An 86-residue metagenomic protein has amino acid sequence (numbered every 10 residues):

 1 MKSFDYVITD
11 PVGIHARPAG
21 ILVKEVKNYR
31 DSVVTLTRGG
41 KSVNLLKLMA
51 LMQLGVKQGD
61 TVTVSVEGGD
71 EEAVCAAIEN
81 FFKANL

Functional and structural regions predicted by a protein language model:
M1-D10: Short amphipathic
D5, V33-T35, T61-T63: Residues at or immediately flanking beta-strands
Y6, Y29, F81-F82: Aromatic side chains
V7, N44, T63-S65: Conserved beta-strand segments that form the floor/walls of ligand-binding pockets within enzyme and binding domains
T9-L45, M49, Q53-L54: Compact, glycine-rich, soluble single-domain proteins
Q53-L86: C-terminal structural segments of small proteins and small subunits
